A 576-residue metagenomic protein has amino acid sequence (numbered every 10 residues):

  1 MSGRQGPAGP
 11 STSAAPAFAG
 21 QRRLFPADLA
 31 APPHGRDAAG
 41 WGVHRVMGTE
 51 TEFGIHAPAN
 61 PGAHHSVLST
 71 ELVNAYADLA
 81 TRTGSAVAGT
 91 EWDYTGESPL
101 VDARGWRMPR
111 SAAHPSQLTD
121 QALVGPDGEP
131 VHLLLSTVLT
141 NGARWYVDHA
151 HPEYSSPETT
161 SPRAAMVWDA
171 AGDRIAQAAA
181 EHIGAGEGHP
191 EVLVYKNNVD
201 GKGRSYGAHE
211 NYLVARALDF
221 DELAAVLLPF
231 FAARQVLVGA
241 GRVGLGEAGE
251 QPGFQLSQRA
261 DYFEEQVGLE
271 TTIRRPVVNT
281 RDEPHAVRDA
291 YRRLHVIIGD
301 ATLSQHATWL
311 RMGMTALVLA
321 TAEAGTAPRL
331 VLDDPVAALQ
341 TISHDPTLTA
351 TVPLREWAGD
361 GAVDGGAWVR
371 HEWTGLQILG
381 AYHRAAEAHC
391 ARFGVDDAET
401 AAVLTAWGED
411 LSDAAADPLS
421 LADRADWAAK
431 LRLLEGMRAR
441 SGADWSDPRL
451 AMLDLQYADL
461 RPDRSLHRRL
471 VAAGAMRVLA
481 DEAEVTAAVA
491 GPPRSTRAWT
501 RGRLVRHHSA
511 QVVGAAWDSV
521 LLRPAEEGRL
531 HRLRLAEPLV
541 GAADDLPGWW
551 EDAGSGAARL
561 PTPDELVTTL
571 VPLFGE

Functional and structural regions predicted by a protein language model:
S2-P190, V194-Y195, L228-A240, G244 (+2 more regions): Terminal catalytic/cofactor-binding subdomain
E181-G184, P190-E265: Internal, well-ordered domain-core segments that constitute the primary functional module of diverse proteins
